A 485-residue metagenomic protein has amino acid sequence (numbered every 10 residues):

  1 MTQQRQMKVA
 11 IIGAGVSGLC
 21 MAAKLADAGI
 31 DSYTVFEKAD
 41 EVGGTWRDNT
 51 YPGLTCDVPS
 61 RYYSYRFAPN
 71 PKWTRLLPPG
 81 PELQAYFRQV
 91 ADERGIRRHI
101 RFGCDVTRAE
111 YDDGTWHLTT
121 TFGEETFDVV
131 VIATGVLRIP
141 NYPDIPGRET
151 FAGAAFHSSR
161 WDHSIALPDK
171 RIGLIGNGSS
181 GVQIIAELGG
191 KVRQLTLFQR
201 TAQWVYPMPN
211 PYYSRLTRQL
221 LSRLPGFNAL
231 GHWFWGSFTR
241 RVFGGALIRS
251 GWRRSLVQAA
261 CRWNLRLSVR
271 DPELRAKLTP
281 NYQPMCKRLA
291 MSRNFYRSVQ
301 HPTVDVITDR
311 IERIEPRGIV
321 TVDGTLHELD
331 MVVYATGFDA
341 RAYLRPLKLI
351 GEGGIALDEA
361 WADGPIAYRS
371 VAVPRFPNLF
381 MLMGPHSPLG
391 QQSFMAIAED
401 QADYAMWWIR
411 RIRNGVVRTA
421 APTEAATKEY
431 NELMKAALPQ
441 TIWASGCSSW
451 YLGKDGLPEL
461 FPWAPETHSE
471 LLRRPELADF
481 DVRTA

Functional and structural regions predicted by a protein language model:
Q3-Q6, A10-V16, C20-D27, D31-E41 (+5 more regions): Rossmann-like dinucleotide-binding core of oxidoreductases
M7-I100, Q199-R200, L267-E273: Beta1-alpha1 glycine-rich phosphate/pyrophosphate-binding loop at the start of Rossmann-like nucleotide-binding domains
N70-Q89, R249-L256, Y282-N294: Short beta-strand to alpha-helix junction loop
R75-R138, R313: Feature captures the FAD/FMN-dependent oxidoreductase FAD-binding
T120-V129, P168, V322-M331: Core beta-strand elements of the Rossmann-like FAD/NAD(P) dinucleotide-binding domain in flavoenzyme oxidoreductases
S255-E328: Alpha/beta-hydrolase fold catalytic core
A335-R410: Glycine/threonine-rich phosphate-binding loop and adjacent beta-strand/alpha-helix elements that clamp
Q391, M395-E399, D403-A485: C-terminal active-site-capping segments
